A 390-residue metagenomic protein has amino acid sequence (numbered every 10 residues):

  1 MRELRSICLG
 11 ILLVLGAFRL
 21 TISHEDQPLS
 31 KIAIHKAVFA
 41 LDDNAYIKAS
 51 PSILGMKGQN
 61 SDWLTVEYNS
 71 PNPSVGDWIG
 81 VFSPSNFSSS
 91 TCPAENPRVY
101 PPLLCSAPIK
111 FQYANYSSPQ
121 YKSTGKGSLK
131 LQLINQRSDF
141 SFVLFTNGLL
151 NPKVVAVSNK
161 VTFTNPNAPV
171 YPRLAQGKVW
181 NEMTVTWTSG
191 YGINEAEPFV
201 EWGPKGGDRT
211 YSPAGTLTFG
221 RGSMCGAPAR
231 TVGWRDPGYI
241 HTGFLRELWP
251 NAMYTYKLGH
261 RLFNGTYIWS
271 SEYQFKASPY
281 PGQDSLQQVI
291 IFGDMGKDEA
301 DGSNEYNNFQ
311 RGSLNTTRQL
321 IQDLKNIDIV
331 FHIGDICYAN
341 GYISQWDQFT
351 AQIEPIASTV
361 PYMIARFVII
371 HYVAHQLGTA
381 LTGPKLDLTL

Functional and structural regions predicted by a protein language model:
R5-T21: Cleavable N-terminal signal peptides of Sec/SRP-targeted secreted and luminal proteins
H24-F39, D43-Y46, L54-M56, W63 (+4 more regions): Divalent metal-dependent phosphoesterase catalytic cores across multiple superfamilies
Y68: Extracellular glycan-modifying ectodomains
